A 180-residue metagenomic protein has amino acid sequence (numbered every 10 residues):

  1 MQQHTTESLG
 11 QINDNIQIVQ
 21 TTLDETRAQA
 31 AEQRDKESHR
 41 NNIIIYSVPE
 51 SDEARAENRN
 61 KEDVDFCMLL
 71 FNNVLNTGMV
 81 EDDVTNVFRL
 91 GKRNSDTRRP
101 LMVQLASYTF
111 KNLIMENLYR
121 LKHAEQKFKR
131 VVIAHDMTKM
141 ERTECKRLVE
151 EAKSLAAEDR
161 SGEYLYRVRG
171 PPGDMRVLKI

Functional and structural regions predicted by a protein language model:
Q2-I180: C-terminal folded interaction/catalytic domains of modular proteins that assemble large macromolecular complexes
